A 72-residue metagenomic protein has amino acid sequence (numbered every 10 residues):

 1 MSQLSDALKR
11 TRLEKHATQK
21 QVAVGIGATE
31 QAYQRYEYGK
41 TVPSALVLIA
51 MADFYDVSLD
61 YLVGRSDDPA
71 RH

Functional and structural regions predicted by a protein language model:
S2, A17, V57: Short beta-to-alpha loop/turn elements within the nucleotide-binding domains of ABC transporters
D6-G25, A50: Short basic helix-loop element that most often maps to the first helix and adjoining turn of HTH DNA-binding modules
L8, V22-A23, Y33-Y36, L62: Conserved hydrophobic/aromatic packing and binding residues within compact polymer-binding modules
G27, L46-Y61: DNA major-groove recognition helix of helix-turn-helix/homeodomain DNA-binding modules
G27-P43: Recognition helix of helix-turn-helix/homeodomain-like DNA-binding domains that insert into the DNA major groove
E37, Y55, S66: DNA major-groove recognition helix of helix-turn-helix
V63-H72: Short, charged recognition helix plus adjacent turn of helix-turn-helix-like nucleic-acid-binding domains
